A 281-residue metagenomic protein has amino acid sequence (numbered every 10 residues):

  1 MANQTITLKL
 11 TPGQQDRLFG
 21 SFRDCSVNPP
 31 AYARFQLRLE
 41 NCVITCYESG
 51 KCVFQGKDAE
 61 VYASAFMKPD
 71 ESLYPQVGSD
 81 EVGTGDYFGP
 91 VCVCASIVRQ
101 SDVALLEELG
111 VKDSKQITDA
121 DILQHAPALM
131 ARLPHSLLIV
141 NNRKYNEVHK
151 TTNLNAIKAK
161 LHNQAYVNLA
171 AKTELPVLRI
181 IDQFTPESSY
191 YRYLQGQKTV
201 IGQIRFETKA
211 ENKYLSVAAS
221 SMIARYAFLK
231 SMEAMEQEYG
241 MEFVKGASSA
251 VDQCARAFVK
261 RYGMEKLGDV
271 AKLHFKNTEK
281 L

Functional and structural regions predicted by a protein language model:
M1-V77, E81-L281: RNase H-like, Mg2+-dependent phosphodiesterase core, and more generally RNA phosphate-backbone-engaging helix-loop
